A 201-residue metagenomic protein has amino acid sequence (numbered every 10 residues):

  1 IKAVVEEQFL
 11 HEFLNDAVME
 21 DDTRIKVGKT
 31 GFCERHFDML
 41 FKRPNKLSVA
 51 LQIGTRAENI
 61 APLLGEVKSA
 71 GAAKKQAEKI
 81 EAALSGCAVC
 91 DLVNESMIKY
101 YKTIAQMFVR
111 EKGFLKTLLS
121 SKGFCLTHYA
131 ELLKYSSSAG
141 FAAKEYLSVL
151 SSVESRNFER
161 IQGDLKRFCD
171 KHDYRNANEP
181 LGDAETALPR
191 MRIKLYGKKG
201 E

Functional and structural regions predicted by a protein language model:
I1-E201: Intrinsically disordered, low-complexity regulatory regions of eukaryotic proteins
